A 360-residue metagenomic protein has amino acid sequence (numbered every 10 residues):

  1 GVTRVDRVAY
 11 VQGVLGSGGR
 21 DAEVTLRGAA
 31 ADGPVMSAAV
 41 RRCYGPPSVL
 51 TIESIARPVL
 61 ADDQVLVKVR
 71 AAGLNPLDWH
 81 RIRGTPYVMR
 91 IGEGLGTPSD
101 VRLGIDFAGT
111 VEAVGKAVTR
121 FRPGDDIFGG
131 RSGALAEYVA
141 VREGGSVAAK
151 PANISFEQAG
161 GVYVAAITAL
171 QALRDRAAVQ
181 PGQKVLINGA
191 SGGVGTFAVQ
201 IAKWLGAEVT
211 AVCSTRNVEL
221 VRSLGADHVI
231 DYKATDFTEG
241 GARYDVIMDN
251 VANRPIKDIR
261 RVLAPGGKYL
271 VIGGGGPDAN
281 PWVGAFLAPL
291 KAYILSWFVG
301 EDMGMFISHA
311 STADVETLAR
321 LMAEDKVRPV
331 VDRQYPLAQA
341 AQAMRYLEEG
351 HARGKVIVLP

Functional and structural regions predicted by a protein language model:
G1, E23-P34, H309-P360: C-terminal hydrophobic helical "lid"/dimerization subdomain of Rossmann-like NAD(P)H-dependent oxidoreductases
A56-G73, Y87-G133: Glycine-rich beta-strand-centered segment in the early N-terminal region that forms part of a ligand/cofactor-binding
D126, K184, G267-K268: Short glycine-centered segments of the SAM/dcSAM-binding site in methyltransferase folds
R131-G144: A structural motif shared across PLP-dependent enzymes of the aminotransferase-like
G160-D231: Mid-domain Rossmann-like dinucleotide-binding core that forms the NAD(H)/NADP(H) cofactor-binding site
E239-V246: A short acidic, Gly/Pro-enriched loop at the edge of an enzyme's catalytic core that lines a small-molecule cofactor
R254-V327, P360: Glycine-rich phosphate-binding loop and adjacent beta-alpha segment of Rossmann(oid) nucleotide-cofactor-binding
